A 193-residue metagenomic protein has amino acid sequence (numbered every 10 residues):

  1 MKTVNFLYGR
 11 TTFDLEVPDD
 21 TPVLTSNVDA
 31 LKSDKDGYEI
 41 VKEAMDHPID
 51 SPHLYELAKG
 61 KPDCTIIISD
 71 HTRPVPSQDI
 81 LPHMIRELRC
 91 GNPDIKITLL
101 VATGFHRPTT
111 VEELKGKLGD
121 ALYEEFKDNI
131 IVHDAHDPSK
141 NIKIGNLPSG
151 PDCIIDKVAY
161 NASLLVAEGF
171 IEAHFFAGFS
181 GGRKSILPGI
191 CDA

Functional and structural regions predicted by a protein language model:
M1-M45: N-terminal amphipathic/basic leader segments beginning at the initiator methionine
I49-T65, R89-I95: Glycine-rich phosphate/diphosphate-binding loops that line cofactor/substrate pockets in enzymes
D63-P74, T98-G104: Short glycine-rich or small-residue beta-strand-to-loop segments that form or flank ligand, phosphate, metal/Fe-S
P74-D94: Histidine-anchored nucleotide/phosphate-binding helix
P76-D79, F176-R183: Glycine/threonine-rich flexible loop motifs
R89-C90, D94-P108: Auxiliary alpha/beta "docking" domains used to position bulky ligands
T109-S180: An acidic, phosphate/nucleotide-engaging active-site surface
F170-E172, S180-A193: Mobile "lid/hinge" segments at catalytic clefts and subdomain interfaces of large enzymes
